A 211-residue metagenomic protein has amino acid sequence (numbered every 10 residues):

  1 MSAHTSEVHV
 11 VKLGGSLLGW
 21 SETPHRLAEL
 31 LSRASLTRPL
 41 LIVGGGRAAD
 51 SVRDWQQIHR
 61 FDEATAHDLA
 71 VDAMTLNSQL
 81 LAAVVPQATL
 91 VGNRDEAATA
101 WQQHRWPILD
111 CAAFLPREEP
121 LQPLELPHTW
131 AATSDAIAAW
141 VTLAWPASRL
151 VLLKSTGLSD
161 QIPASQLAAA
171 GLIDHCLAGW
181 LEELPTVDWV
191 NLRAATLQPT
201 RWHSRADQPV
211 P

Functional and structural regions predicted by a protein language model:
M1-A206: Nucleotide/pyrophosphate-binding catalytic subdomain
V210: An anion/pyrophosphate-binding glycine-rich loop and adjacent beta-alpha core in soluble alpha-beta enzymes
